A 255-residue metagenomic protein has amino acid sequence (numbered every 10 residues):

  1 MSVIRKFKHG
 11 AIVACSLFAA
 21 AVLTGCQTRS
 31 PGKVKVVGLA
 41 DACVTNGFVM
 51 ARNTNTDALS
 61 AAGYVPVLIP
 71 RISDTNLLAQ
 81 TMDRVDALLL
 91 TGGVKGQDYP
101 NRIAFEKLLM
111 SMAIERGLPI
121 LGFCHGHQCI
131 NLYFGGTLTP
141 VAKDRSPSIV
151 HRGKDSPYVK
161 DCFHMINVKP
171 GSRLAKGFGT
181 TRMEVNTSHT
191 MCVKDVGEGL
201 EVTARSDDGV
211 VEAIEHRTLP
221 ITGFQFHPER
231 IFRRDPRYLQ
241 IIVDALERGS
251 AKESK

Functional and structural regions predicted by a protein language model:
S2-F18, L23-H125, N131-T139, K143-F178 (+5 more regions): N-terminal beta1-alpha1 cap of cysteine-dependent amidohydrolase-like domains
E184-T190, I214: Short catalytic/ligand-gating loop segments at beta-alpha or beta-beta junctions within enzyme catalytic domains
N186-S188, A204-R205, Q225: Short beta-strand segments
P220-F224: Catalytic His-Asp charge-relay segment
